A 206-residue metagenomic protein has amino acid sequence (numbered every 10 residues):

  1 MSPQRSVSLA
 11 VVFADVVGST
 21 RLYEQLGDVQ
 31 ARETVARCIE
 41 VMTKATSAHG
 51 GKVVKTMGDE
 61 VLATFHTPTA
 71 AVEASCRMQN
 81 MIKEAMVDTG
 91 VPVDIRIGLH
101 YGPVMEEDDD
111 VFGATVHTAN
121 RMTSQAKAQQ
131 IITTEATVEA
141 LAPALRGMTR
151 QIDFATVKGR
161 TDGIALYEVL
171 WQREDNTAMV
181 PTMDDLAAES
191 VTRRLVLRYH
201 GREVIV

Functional and structural regions predicted by a protein language model:
M1-E73, M81: Catalytic NTP-binding/metal-coordinating core of nucleotidyl cyclase/transferase enzymes
M1-Q4, V169-V206: Intrinsically disordered or compositionally simple regulatory linkers and C-terminal tails in signal-transduction
A10, T20, T56, T134-T137 (+2 more regions): Ser/Thr-centric signal marking residues that sit in or immediately flank functional binding/regulatory motifs
D15, G159, R202: Short, conserved phosphate/pyrophosphate- and ester-handling motifs at nucleotide-, phospho-/glycolipid
E24-Q25, L145, L186-E189: Short amphipathic alpha-helical segments
L62-N176: Catalytic beta-strand-to-alpha-helix segment of the class III nucleotidyl cyclase homology domain
